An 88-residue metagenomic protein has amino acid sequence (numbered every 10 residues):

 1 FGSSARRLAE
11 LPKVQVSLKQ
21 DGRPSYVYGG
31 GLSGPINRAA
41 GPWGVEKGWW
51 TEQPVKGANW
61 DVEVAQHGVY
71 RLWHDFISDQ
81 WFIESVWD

Functional and structural regions predicted by a protein language model:
F1-D88: Non-catalytic peripheral regions of nucleotide-handling enzymes
